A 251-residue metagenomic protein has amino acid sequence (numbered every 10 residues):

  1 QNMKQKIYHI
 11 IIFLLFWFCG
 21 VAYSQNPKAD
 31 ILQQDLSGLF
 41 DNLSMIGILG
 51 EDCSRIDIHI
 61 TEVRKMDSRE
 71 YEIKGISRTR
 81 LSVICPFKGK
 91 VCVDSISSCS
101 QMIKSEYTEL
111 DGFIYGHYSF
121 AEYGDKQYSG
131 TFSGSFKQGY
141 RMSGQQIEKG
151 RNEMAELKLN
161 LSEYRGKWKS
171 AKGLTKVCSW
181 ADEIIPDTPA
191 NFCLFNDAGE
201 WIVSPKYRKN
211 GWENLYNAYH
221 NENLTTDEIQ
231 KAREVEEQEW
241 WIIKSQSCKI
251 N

Functional and structural regions predicted by a protein language model:
Q1-K28: Bacterial Sec-dependent N-terminal signal peptides
N26-H59, R69-L81, E109-G124, Y128 (+5 more regions): Tryptophan-anchored aromatic micro-motifs
D52-H59, V93-K104, D125-E153: Charged, amphipathic alpha-helical segments
I60-M66, V91: Short, exposed beta-strand/loop patches in secreted or surface proteins that constitute
T79-F87, C92: Mid-length scaffold segments of soluble, non-membrane domains
S179-N191: Short beta-strand elements
W212, N217-N251: Eukaryotic low-complexity, non-globular regulatory regions
